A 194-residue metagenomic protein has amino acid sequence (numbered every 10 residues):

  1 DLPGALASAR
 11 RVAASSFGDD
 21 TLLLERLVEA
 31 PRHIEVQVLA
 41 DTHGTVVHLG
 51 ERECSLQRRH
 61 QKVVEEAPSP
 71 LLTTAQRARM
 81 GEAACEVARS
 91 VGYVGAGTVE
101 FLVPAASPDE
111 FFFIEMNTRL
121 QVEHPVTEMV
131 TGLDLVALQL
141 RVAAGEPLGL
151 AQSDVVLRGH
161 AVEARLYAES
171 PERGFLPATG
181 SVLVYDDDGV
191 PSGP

Functional and structural regions predicted by a protein language model:
D1-P194: ATP-dependent carboxylate activation and anion-phosphoryl transfer catalytic cores that bind Mg-ATP to form
